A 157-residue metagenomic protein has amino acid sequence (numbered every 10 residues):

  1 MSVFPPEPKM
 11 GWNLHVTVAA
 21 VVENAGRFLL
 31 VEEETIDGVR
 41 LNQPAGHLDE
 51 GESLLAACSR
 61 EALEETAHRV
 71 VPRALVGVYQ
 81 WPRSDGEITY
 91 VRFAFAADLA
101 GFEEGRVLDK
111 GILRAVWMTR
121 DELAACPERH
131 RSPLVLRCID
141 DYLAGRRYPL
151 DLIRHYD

Functional and structural regions predicted by a protein language model:
M1-A19: Acidic, metal-coordinating catalytic segment for phosphate/diphosphate chemistry, firing primarily on the Nudix
P8, V76-S84: Short, solvent-exposed loop/turn elements at beta->coil junctions and helix N-caps that rim active or binding pockets
H15, E23, Q43, V70 (+1 more regions): Short connector loops at helix/strand junctions that flank enzyme active sites, especially segments positioning acidic
T17, E23, R73-V76, R120 (+1 more regions): Hydrophobic/basic alpha-helical segments enriched in Actinobacteria
A19, R27, R114: Conserved beta-strand and immediately adjacent loop positions that scaffold enzyme active sites
N24-E64: Conserved Nudix-box catalytic region and its N-terminal flanking loop in Nudix hydrolases and closely related
L48-V71, W81-L134, H155-D157: Unchanged
R137-D157: Charged phosphate-binding loop/patch that engages nucleotide di/tri-phosphates or the phosphate backbone of nucleic
